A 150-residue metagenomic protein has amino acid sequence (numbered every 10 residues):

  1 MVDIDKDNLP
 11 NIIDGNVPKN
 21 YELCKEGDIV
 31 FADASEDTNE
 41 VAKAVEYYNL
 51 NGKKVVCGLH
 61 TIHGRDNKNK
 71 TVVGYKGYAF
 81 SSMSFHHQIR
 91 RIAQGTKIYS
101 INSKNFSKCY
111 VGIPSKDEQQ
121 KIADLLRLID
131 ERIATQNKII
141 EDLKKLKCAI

Functional and structural regions predicted by a protein language model:
M1-V30: Sequence-specific dsDNA recognition surfaces
G15-P18, G95, R127: Short, solvent-exposed loop/turn positions at domain surfaces that link secondary-structure elements or cap domain
E36, K68, S115: Flexible, active-site-proximal loop/turn residues at the rims of small-molecule/cofactor binding pockets and catalytic
T38-E46: Short, Lys/Arg- and Gly-enriched loop/turn segments at beta-strand edges
K54-I62, T71, M83-H86, R90-D117: A short glycine-rich beta-alpha junction/loop motif
K76, S107-A149: Amphipathic alpha-helical segments
